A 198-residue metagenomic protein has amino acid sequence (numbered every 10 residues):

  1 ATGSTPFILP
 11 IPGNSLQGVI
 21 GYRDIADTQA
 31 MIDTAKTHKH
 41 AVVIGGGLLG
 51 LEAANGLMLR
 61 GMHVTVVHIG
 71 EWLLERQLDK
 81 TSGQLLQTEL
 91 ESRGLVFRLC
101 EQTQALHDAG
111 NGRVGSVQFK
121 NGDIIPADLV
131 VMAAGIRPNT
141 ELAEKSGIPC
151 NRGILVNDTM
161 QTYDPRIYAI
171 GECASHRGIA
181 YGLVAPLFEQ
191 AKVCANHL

Functional and structural regions predicted by a protein language model:
A1-T2, A105-R113: Feature captures the FAD/FMN-dependent oxidoreductase FAD-binding
G3-P6, I136-P138: Short glycine-rich anion-binding loops that position phosphate/pyrophosphate groups of nucleotides and phosphorylated
S4-R60, V96, V156: Glycine-rich dinucleotide-binding loop and its adjacent helix/turn
F7-I8, T28, G50, L73 (+3 more regions): Flexible, glycine-rich phosphate/dinucleotide-binding loops and adjacent beta-alpha linkers at cofactor/substrate
S15-H38, A109-Q118, D123-N196: FAD-site-proximal beta/loop scaffold in flavoenzymes
H40, L49-H107, L187: Rossmann-like dinucleotide-binding cores of NAD(P)H-dependent redox enzymes
G46, I69, E172: Cofactor-binding loop segments of dinucleotide-utilizing enzymes, especially the Rossmann-like FAD- and NAD(P)+-binding
